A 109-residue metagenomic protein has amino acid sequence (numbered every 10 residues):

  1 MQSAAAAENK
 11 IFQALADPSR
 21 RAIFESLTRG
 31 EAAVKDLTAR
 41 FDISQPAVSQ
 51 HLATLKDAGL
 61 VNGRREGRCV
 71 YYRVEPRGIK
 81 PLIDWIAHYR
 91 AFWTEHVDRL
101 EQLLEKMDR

Functional and structural regions predicted by a protein language model:
M1-A7, E25, K80-R109: Amphipathic alpha-helical dimerization/coiled-coil segments that flank or bridge DNA-binding/regulatory modules
Q2, A6-P46, E66-K80, D84: N-terminal helix-turn-helix DNA-binding core of bacterial DNA-binding proteins
L52-A53: Short, hydrophobic-biased segments on the C-terminal half of alpha helices that form "recognition helices"
G59: Glycine-centered, phosphate/nucleic-acid-interacting loop/turn motifs that mediate DNA/RNA or nucleotide
G63: Short beta-strand "wing" residues that participate in macromolecule-binding interfaces
